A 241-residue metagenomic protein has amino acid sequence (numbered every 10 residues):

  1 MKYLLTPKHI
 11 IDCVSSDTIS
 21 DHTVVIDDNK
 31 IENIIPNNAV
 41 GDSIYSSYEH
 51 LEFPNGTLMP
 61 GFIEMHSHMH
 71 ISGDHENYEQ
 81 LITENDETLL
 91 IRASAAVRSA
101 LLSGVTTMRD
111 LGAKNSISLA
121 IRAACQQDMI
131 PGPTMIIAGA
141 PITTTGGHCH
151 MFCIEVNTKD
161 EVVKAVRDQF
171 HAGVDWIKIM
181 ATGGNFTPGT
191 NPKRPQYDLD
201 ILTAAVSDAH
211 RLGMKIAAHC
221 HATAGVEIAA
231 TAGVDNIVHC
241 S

Functional and structural regions predicted by a protein language model:
M1-I44, L58: N-terminal metal-binding scaffold of metallo-dependent hydrolase/deaminase domains
K8, V24, N29, N55 (+8 more regions): Divalent metal-coordination and catalytic microenvironments
A39-M59, D86-E87: Active-site metal-binding motif and surrounding structural segment of the metallo-beta-lactamase
G56-Q127, D200, A224, A232: Metal-associated gating/positioning segment near the N- to mid-region
G61-Y78, I136-F152, L202-S207: N-terminal small/glycine-rich loop or linker at the start of catalytic domains across soluble metabolic enzymes
Y78-I91, G147-K164, K215-A217: Active-site mouth loops of central-metabolism enzymes
R92-S118, G132-T143, V174-T187, K215 (+1 more regions): Divalent metal-dependent hydrolysis catalytic cores, especially in the metallo-beta-lactamase
F186-S241: Active-site core of metal-dependent hydrolases
